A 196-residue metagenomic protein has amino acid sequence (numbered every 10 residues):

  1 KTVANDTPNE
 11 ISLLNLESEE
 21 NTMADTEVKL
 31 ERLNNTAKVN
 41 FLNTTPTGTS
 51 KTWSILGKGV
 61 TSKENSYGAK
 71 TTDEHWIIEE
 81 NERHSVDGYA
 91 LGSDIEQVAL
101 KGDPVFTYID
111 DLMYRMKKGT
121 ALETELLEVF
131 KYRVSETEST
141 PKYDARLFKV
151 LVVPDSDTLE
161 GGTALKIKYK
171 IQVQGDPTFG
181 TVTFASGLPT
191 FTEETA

Functional and structural regions predicted by a protein language model:
K1-T47, P189-A196: Short, intrinsically disordered N-terminal pre-domain segments
P8, S12, E19-T22, S66 (+4 more regions): Intrinsically disordered, low-complexity regions of eukaryotic proteins
E10, L100, Q174-D176: Residue-level marker of positions within ordered structural domains that often coincide with functionally constrained
M23-A24, K168, Q172-A196: Protruding loop/beta-arch "assembly-hinge" segments enriched in small, turn-prone residues
A24-K101, K149-L165: Solvent-exposed edge beta-strands and adjacent loop segments that serve as assembly or binding interfaces
K58-S62, F130-F179: Short beta-strand and beta-hairpin "edge-sheet" elements
E80-L147, F179-F184: Extracellular/virion structural assembly segments
L112-K118, F148-L151, I171-Q172, P189-E193: Short, low-complexity, polar/charged sequence segments that are solvent-exposed and flexible
